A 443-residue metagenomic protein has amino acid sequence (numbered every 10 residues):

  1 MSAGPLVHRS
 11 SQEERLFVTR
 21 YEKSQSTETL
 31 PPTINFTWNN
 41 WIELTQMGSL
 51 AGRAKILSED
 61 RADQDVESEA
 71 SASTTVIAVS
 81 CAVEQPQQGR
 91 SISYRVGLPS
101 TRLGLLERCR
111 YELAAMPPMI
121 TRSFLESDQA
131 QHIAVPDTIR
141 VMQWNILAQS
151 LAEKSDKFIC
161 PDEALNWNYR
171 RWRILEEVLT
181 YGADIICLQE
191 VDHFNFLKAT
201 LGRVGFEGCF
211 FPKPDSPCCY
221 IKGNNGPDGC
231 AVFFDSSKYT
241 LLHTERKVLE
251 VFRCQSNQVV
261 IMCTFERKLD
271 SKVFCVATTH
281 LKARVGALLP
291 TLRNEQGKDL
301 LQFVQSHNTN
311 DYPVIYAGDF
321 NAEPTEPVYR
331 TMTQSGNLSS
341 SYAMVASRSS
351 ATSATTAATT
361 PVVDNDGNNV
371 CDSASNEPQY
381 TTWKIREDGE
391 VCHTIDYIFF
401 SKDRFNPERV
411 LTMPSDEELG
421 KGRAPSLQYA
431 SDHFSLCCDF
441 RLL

Functional and structural regions predicted by a protein language model:
S2, L6, L16-F17, T37-W38 (+4 more regions): Active-site surface patch of divalent metal-dependent phosphodiester/phosphate bond hydrolases
S2-A130, D184, K298, Q302-I315 (+1 more regions): Metal-dependent phosphoester-hydrolase catalytic domains
G97-T138, I185-K282, Y397-I398, L411-M413: Structured beta-strand-rich core segments of catalytic domains in phosphoester-bond hydrolases
V141-M142, Y316: Residue-level marker for buried hydrophobic side chains located in beta-strands that build the well-ordered beta-sheet
I146, V191, L281, G318-F320 (+1 more regions): Active-site metal-binding loops of divalent metal-dependent hydrolases
S150, H193-F196, A283-G286, N321-Y329 (+1 more regions): Active-site environment of divalent metal-dependent phosphoester hydrolases
H280-L300, T325: Active-site-proximal segments of metal-dependent phosphoesterases and phosphodiesterases across multiple
